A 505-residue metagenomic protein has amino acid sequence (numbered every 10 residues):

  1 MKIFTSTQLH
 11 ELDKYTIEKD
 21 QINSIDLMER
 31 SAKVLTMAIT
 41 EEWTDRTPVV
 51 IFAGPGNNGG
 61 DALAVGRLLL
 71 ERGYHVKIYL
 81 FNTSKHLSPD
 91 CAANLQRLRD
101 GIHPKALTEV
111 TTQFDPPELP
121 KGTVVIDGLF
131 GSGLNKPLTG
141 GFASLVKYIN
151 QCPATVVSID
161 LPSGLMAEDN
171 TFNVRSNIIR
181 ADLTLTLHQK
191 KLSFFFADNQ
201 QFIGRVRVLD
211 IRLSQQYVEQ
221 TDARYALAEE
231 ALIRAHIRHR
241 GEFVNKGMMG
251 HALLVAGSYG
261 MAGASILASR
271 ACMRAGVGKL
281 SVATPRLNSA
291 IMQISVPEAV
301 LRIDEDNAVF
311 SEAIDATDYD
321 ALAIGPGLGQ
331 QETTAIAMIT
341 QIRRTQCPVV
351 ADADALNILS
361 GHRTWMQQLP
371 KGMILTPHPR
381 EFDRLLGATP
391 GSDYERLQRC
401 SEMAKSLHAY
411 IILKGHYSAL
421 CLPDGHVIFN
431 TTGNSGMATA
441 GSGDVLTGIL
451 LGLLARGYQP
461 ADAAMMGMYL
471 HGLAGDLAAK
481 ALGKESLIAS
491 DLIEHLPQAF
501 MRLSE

Functional and structural regions predicted by a protein language model:
M1-N82, S88, L183, F194-V349 (+2 more regions): Small-residue (G/A/S/T)-rich helix-start motifs and N-terminal tracts that mark the onset
A64-N150, A290-R302, S311-I314, D318: N-terminal small/polar loop signature for handling phosphorylated ligands or for N-terminal nucleophile
I102, Q151-A154, S406-A409: A structural motif corresponding to the C-terminal end of an alpha-helix and its immediate exit/capping segment
P104-Q113, T139, G164-D169, I233-R238 (+2 more regions): Short gly/ser/thr-rich secondary-structure transition/capping motifs
G122-V124, L129-Y225: Internal gly/pro-rich beta-alpha loop/helix module that stabilizes soluble enzyme cofactors or their anionic handles
